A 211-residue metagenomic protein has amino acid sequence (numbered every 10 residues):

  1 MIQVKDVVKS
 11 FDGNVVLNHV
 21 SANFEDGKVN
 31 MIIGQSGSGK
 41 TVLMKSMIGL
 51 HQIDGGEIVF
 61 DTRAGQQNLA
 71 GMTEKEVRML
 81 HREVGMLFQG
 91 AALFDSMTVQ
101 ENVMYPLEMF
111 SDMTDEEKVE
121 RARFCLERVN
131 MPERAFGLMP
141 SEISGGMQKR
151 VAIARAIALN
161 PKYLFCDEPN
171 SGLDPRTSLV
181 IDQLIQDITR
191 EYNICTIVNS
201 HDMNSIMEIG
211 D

Functional and structural regions predicted by a protein language model:
I48: Helix-to-loop junction immediately C-terminal to a conserved catalytic motif
E57-M79: ABC ATPase NBD Q-loop/coupling interface
E116-R134: Conserved ABC ATPase "signature" region
M139-I143, M147: Conserved ABC ATPase signature
N160: Conserved catalytic motifs of ABC-family nucleotide-binding domains
L164-D167: Catalytic Walker B motif of ABC-type/P-loop ATPase nucleotide-binding domains
P175-T177: Helix N-cap at the start of a conserved alpha-helix in ABC-type nucleotide-binding domains
